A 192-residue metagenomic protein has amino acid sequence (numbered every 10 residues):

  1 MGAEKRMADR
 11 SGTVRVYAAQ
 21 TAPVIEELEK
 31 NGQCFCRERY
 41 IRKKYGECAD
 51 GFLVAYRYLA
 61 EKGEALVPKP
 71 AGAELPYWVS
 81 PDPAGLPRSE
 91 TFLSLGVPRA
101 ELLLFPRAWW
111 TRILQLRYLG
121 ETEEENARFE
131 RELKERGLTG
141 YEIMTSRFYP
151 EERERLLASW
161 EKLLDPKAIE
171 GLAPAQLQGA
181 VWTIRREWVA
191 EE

Functional and structural regions predicted by a protein language model:
M1-R6: Short, Lys/Arg-enriched N-terminal segments with co-localized hydrophobic residues within the first ~10-30 amino acids
A8-T13, P23-C48, A71-A73, A84-T91 (+1 more regions): Conserved NAD+-utilizing ADP-ribose enzyme module
T13, A60-G63, S80, A173: Sparse, context-dependent recognition of short Cys/His-centered cofactor- or disulfide-binding micro-motifs
R37-A65: Membrane-interacting alpha-helical segments
R57, E64-R88: Extended catalytic/binding region for NAD+/ADP-ribose chemistry, centered on the ART fold
